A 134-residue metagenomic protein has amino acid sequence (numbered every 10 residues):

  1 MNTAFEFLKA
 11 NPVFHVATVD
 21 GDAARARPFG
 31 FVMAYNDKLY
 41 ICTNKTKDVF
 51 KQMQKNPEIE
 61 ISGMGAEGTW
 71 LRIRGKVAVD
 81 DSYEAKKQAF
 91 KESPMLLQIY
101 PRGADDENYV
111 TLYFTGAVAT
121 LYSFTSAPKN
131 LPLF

Functional and structural regions predicted by a protein language model:
M1, T43-T46, P94-Q98: Charged, amphipathic alpha-helical segments
E6-G21, I59-G63: A short, Trp-centered hydrophobic/proline-enriched beta-strand micro-motif
N11, N56, S93: Acidic-histidine catalytic/liganding microenvironments
V13, K38, E58, K76 (+1 more regions): Structural motif
G21-A23, E67-T69, Y122: Short glycine/serine/proline-enriched coil/turn segments at secondary-structure junctions
G30-F31, T111: Short, surface-exposed charged micro-motifs
V32-G68: A short mixed-secondary-structure module that forms the rim of ligand-binding clefts
R72-F134: Charged, gly/pro-rich active-site loop segments
